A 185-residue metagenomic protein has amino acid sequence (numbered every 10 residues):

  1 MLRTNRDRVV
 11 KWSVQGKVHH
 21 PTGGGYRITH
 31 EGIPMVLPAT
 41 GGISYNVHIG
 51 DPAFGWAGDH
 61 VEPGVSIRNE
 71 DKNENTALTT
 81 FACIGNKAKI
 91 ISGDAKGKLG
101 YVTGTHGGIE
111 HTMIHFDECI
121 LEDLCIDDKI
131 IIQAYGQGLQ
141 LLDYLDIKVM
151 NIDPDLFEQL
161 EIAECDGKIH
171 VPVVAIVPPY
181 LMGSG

Functional and structural regions predicted by a protein language model:
L2-G185: Conserved mixed alpha/beta catalytic, RNA-binding, or beta-rich assembly cores of soluble enzyme, regulatory
